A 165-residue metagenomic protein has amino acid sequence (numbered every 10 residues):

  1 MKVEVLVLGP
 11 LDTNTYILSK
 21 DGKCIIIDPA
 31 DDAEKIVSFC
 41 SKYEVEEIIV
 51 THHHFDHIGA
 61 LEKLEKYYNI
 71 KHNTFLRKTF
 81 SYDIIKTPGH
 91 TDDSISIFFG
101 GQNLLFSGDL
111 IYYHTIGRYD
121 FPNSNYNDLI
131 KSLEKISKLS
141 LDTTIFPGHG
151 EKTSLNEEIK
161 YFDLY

Functional and structural regions predicted by a protein language model:
M1-Y43, S96-G108: Conserved beta-strand hairpin/beta-sheet module of binuclear metal-dependent hydrolase folds, prominently
E4, S81-D83: Conserved N-terminal boundary motif of the eukaryotic protein kinase catalytic domain
C24, D92-Y165: Metallo-beta-lactamase
I26-I27, E46-H54, K71-T74, K86-G89 (+2 more regions): Active-site neighborhood of phospho(di)ester-bond hydrolases with catalytic His/Asp-centered motifs
P29, I58, L129, L133: Aromatic/hydrophobic pocket-lining residues that form the small-molecule binding cavity in soluble enzyme cores
A33-T74: Active-site metal-binding motif and surrounding structural segment of the metallo-beta-lactamase
G59, Y82, N123-S124: Residue-level signal for the nucleotide or nucleotide-sugar donor/cofactor binding architecture
